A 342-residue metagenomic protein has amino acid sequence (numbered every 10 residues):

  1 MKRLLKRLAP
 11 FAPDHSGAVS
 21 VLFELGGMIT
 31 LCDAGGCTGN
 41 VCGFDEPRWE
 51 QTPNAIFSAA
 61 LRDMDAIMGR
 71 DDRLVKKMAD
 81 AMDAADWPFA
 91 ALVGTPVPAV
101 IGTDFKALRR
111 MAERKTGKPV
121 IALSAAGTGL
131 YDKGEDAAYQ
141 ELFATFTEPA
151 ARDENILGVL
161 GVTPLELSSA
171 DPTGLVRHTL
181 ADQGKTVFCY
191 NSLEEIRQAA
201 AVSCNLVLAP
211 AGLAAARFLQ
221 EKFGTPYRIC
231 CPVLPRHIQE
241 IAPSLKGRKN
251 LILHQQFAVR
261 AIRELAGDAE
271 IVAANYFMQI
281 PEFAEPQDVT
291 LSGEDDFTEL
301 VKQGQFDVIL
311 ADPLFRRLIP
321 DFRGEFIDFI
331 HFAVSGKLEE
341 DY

Functional and structural regions predicted by a protein language model:
M1-Y342: An N-terminal assembly and electron-transfer interface module characteristic of large anaerobic redox and radical
